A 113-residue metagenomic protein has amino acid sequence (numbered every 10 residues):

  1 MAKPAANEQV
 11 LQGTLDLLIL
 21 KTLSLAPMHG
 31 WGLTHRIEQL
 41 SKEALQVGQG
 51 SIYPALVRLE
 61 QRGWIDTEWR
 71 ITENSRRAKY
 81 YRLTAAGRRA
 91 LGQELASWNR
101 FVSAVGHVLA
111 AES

Functional and structural regions predicted by a protein language model:
M1, R89-S113: Amphipathic alpha-helical dimerization/coiled-coil segments that flank or bridge DNA-binding/regulatory modules
M1-A5, Y81: A positively charged, amphipathic N-terminal helix/segment that binds anionic biomolecules
P4-Q9, W69-R70: Short beta-strand/turn micro-motifs at beta-sheet edges
N7-S51: N-terminal helix-turn-helix DNA-binding core of bacterial DNA-binding proteins
T34-E38, E60, R82, N99: Short, surface-exposed helix/turn micro-motifs that flank interaction/cofactor sites
I52-L59: Basic amphipathic alpha-helical segments that dock to polyanions
E60-R76, R82: Beta-hairpin "wing" of winged helix-turn-helix
N74-L95: Basic, amphipathic "hinge/linker" alpha-helix immediately C-terminal to the N-terminal HTH DNA-binding motif
